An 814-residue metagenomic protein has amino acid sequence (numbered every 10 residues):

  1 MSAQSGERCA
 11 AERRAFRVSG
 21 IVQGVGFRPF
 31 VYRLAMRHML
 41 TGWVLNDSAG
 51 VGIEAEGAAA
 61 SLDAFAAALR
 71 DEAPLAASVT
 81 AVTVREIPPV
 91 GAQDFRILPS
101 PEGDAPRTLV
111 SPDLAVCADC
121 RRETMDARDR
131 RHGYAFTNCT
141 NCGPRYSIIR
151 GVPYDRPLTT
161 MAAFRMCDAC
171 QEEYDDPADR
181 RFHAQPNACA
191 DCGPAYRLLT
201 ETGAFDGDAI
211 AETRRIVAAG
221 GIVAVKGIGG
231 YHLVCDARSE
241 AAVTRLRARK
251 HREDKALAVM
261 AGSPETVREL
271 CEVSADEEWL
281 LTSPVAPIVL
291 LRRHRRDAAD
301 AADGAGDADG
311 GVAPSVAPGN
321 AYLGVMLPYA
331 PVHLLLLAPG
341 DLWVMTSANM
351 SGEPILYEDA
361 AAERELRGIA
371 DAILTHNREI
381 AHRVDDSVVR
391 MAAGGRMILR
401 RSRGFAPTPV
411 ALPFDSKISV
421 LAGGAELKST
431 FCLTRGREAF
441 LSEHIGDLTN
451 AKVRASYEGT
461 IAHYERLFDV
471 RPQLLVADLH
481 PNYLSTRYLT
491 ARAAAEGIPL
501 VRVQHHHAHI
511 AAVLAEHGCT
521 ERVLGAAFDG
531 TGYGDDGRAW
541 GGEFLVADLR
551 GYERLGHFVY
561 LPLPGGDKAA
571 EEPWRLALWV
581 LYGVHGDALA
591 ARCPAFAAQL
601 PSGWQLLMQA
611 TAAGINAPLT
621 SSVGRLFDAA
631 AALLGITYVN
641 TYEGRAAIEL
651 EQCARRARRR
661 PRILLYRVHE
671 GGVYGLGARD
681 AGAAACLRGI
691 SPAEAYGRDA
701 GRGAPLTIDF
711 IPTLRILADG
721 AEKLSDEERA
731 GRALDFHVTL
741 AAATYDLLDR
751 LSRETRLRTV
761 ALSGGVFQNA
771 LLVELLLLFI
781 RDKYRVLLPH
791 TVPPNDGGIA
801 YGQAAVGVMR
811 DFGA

Functional and structural regions predicted by a protein language model:
M1-R197, G207: Intrinsically disordered, low-complexity, mixed-charge
S78, P339-F414, I615, L619-T620: Internal gly/pro-rich beta-alpha loop/helix module that stabilizes soluble enzyme cofactors or their anionic handles
E86, I222, G230-R295: A phosphate-binding glycine/aspartate-rich beta-alpha loop in the early core of alpha/beta enzymes
F182, P186, G193-P194, A425-A455 (+3 more regions): A contiguous, well-structured pocket-lining segment that forms one wall/lid of small-molecule binding clefts in soluble
A224, D469-P481, L500, T755-V766: Short glycine-rich phosphate-binding loop at a beta-alpha junction
R268-S274, L335, I355-A362, D386-S387 (+2 more regions): Conserved phosphate-binding catalytic cores of ATP/NTP-utilizing and phosphoryl-transfer enzymes
D478, E496-H509, T759-S763, L776-I799: Conserved phosphate-binding/catalytic loops in two-lobed NTP-binding clefts
H506-F528, G532-G534, P573-Y582, V738 (+1 more regions): Glycine-rich phosphate-binding/hydrolytic loop that grips phosphoryl groups
